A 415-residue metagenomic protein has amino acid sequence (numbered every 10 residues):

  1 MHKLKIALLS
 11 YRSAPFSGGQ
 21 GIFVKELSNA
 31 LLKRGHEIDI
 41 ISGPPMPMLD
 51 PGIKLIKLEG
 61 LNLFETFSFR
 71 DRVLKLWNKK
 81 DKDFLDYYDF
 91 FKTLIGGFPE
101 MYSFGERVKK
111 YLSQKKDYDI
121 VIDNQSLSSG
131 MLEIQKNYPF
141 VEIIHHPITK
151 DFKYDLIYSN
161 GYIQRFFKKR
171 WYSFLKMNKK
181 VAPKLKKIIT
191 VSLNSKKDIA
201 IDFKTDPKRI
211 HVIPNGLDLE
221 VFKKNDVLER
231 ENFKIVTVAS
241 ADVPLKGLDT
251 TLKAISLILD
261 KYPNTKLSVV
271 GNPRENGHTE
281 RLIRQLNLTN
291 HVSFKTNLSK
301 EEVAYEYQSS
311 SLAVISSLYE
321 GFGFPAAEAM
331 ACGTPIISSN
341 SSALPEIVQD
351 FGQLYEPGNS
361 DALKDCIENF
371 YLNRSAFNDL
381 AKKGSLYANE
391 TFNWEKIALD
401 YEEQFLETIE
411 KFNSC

Functional and structural regions predicted by a protein language model:
K110, I148, R165-I188: Membrane-proximal helix-turn-helix segments that form the acceptor-binding/catalytic region of lipid-linked
N194, G216: Carbohydrate-associated surface elements
L228-K246, L252-I255: Conserved donor-binding/catalytic core segment of Leloir-type glycosyltransferases
T279-E301: Nucleotide-activated donor-binding/catalytic signature segment of Leloir-type glycosyltransferases, i.e., the conserved
Y305-S310: Short alpha-helical donor nucleotide-sugar binding micro-motif in glycosyltransferases
L318: Aromatic "clamp/platform" in nucleotide-sugar-dependent glycosyltransferases that forms part of the donor/acceptor
P335-S338: Short hydrophobic beta-strand element within catalytic cores of glycosyltransferases and related nucleotide-activated
Q353-S360, N369-S375: Conserved acidic donor-binding segment of nucleotide-sugar-dependent glycosyltransferases
